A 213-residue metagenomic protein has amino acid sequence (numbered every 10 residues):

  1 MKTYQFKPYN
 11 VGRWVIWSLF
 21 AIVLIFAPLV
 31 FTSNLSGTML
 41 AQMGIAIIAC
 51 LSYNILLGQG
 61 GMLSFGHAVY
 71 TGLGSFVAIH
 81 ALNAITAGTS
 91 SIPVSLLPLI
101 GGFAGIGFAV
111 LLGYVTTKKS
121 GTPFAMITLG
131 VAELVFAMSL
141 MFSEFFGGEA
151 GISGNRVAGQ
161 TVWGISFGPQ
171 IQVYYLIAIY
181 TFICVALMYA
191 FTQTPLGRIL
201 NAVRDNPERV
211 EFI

Functional and structural regions predicted by a protein language model:
M1-I213: Transmembrane alpha-helices and adjacent helix-loop boundaries
